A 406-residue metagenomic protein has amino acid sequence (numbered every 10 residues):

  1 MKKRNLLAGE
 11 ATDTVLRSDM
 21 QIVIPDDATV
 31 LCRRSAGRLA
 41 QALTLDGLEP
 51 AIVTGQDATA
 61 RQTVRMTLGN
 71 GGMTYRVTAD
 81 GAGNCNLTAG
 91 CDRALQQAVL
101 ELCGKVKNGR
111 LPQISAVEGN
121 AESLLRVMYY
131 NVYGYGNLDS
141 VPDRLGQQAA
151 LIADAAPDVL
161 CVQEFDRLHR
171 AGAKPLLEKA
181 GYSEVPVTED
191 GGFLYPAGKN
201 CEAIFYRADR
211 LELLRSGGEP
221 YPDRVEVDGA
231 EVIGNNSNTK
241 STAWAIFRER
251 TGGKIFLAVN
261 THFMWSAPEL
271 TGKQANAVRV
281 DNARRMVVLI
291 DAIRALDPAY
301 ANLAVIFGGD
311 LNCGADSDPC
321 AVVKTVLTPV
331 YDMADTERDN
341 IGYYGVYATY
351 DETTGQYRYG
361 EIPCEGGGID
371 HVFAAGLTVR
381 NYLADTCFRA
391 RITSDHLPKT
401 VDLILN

Functional and structural regions predicted by a protein language model:
M1-G119: Acidic, contiguous N-terminal accessory segments
N86, L124-N137, R215-E219, I255-W265: Active-site-proximal beta-strand elements of phosphoester/diester hydrolases
V117-K179, E189, F193-N200, N406: N-terminal, active-site-proximal structural segment of metallo-dependent hydrolase catalytic domains
Y129-G146, F193-L194, P222-N236, M264-V278: Acidic/histidine-rich helix-loop elements that form or flank divalent-metal/phosphate-binding sites at the catalytic
G134-G136, R167-A171, W265-E269, N312-D318 (+2 more regions): Active-site environment of divalent metal-dependent phosphoester hydrolases
E164-F263: Structured beta-strand-rich core segments of catalytic domains in phosphoester-bond hydrolases
T239-T261, G272-G308, D316, A321: His/acidic metal-ligating clusters that form di-metal
D291-I306, C313-N406: Metal-dependent phosphoester-hydrolase catalytic domains
